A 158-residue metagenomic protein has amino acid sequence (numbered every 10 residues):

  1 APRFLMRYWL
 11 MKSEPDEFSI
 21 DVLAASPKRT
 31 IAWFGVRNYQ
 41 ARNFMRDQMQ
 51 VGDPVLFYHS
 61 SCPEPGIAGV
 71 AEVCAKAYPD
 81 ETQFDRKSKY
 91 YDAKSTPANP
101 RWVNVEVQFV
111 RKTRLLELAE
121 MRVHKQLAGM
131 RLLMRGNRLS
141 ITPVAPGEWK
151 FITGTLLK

Functional and structural regions predicted by a protein language model:
P2-F4, D47-M49, P63, T96-N99 (+1 more regions): A general structural signal for short secondary-structure junctions and capping/turn motifs
P2-V51, E148, L156-K158: Compositionally biased, charged N-terminal/linker segments
M6-D16, D21, K76-P79, L118 (+2 more regions): Mixed-charge, low-complexity intrinsically disordered regions
K12-S13, H59, F109-R111, P143: Pocket-edge structural micro-motifs
M49-Q50, P65-A68, F84: Short glycine/proline-enriched turns and hinge-like loops at secondary-structure junctions
L56-F57, E72: Hydrophobic beta-strand signal
Y58-P65: Short, charged beta-turn/beta-strand-edge "cap" motif at the junction between a beta-strand and an adjacent loop
G69-L139: Aromatic- and Lys/Arg-enriched surface recognition patch
